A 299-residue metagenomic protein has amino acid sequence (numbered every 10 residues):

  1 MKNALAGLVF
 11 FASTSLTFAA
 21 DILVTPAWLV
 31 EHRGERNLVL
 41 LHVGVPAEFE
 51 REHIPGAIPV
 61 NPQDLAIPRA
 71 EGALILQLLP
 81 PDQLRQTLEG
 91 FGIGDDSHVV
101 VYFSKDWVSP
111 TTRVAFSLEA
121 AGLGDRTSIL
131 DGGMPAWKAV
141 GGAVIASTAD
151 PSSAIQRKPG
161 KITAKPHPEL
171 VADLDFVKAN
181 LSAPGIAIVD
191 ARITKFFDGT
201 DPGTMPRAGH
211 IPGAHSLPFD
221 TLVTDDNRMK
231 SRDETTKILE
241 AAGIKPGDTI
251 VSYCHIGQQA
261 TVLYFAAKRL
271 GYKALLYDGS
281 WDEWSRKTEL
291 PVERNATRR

Functional and structural regions predicted by a protein language model:
M1-A4: Positively charged n-region of N-terminal signal peptides that target proteins for export
A12-T14: N-terminal signal peptide c-region/cleavage motif recognized by signal peptidases
A20-I22, A27-D95, K178-A242, P246: Positively charged, proline/Ser/Thr-rich regional signature most characteristic of the Rhodanese/CDC25-like
V43-G44, V60-Q63, Y102-K105, L123 (+5 more regions): Active-site-proximal beta-strand/loop segments in catalytic clefts of secreted hydrolases
P68, M134-P212, P291-R299: Active-site neighborhoods of enzymes that stabilize oxyanions during catalysis
L78-A172, T200, Q259-L275, G279-D282: Thiolate-centered catalytic microenvironments shared by cysteine-dependent enzyme domains
T235-K237, A242, G247-R298: C-terminal soluble interaction/assembly domains
